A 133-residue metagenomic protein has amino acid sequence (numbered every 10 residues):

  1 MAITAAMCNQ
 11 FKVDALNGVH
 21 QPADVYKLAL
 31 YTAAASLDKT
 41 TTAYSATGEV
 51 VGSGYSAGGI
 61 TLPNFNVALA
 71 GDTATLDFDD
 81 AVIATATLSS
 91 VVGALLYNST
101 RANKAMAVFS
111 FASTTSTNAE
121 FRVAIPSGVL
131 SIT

Functional and structural regions predicted by a protein language model:
M1-V92, S99-T133: Small cysteine-rich, disulfide-bonded extracellular modules of the LU/uPAR three-finger superfamily and closely related
